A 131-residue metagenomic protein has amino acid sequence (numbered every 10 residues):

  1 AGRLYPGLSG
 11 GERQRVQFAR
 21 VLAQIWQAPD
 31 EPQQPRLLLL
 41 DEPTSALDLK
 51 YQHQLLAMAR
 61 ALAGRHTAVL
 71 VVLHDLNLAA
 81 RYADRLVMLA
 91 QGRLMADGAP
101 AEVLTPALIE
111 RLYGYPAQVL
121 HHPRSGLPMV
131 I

Functional and structural regions predicted by a protein language model:
L4-L8, E12: Conserved ABC ATPase signature
Q27-A28, Q52-R65: Helical segment within the ABC ATPase nucleotide-binding domain
E31, L38-E42: Catalytic Walker B motif of ABC-type/P-loop ATPase nucleotide-binding domains
L73-H74: H-loop/switch region of ABC-family ATPase nucleotide-binding domains
A79-R81: A short, surface-exposed alpha-helical micro-motif characterized by mixed small hydrophobic and charged/polar residues
R85, D97: Short, glycine/charged-rich "phosphate-handling" switch motifs in NTP-dependent and phosphotransfer domains
P106, E110-I131: ABC ATPase nucleotide-binding domains
